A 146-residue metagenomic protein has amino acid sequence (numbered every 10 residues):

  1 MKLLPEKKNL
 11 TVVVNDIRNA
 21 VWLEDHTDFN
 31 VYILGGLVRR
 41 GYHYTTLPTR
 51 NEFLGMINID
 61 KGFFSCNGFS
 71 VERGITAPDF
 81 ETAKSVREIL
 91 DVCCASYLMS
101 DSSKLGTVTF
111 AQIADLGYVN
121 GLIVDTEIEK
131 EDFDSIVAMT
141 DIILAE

Functional and structural regions predicted by a protein language model:
L3-K8, L23, T27: Active-site catalytic pocket residues across diverse enzymes, especially alpha/beta-hydrolases
E6-V12, V119-G121: Short active-site oxyanion
I17-E146: Conserved phosphate- and dinucleotide-binding cores of soluble alpha/beta proteins, encompassing both enzyme active
